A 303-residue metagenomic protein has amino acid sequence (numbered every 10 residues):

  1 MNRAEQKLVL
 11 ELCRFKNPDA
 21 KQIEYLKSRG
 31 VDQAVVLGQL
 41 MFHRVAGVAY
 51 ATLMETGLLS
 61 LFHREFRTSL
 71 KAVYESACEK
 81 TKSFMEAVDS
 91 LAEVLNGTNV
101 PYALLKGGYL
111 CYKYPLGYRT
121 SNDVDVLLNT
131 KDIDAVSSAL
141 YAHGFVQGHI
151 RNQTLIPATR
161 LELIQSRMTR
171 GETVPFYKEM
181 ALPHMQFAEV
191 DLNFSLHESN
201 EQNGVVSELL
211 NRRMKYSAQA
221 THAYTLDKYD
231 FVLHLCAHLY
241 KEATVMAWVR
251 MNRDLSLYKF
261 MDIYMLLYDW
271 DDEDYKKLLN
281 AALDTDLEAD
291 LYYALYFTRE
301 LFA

Functional and structural regions predicted by a protein language model:
M1-N122, L128-A303: Conserved NTP-donor binding/palm subdomain of two-metal-ion nucleotidyltransferases/polymerases, i.e., the charged
